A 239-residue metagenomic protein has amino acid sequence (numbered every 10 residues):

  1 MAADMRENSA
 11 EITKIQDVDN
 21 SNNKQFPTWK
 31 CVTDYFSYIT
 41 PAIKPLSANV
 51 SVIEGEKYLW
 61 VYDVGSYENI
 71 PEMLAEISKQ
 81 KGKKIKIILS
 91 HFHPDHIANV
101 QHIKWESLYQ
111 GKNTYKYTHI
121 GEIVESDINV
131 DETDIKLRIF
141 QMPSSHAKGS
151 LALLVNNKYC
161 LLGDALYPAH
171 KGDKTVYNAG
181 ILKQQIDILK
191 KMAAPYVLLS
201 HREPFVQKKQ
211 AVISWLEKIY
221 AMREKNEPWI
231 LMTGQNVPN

Functional and structural regions predicted by a protein language model:
D4-I12, P195-L198: N-terminal non-globular leader segments, chiefly Sec-dependent signal peptides
A10-A75, K79-K84, H119-Q185: Catalytic core of the metallo-beta-lactamase
Y62, S90, Q110-G111, L161-D164 (+1 more regions): Active-site flanking residues adjacent to catalytic metal/cofactor-binding acidic residues
E68, D95, K116, P204-F205: Glycine-rich nucleotide phosphate-binding loop and flanking beta-alpha elements of Rossmann-like dinucleotide-binding
E68-G111, A193-Y196: Active-site metal-binding motif and surrounding structural segment of the metallo-beta-lactamase
S78-Q80, K104-E106, Y177-A179, S214-E217: Glycine-rich, phosphate-binding/catalytic loops in enzymes
I87-I97, F140-K148, L199-R202: Histidine-centered catalytic micro-motifs
I181-N239: Divalent-metal (often Zn2+) His-rich catalytic cores of metallo-beta-lactamase-fold enzymes
